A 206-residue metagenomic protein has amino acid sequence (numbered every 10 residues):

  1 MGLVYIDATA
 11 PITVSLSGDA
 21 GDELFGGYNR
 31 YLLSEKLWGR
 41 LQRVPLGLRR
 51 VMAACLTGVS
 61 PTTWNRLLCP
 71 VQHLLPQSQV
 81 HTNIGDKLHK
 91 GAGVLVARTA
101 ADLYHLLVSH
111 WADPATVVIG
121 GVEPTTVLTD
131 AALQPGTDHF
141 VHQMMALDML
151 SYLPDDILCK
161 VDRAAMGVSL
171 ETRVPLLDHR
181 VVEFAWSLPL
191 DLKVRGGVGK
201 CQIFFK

Functional and structural regions predicted by a protein language model:
M1-A10, V14: Cysteine-dependent PTP/DSP-like catalytic domain, specifically the C-terminal lobe
I12-V80, G85-K87, L133-K206: Mid-to-C-terminal catalytic subdomains of enzymes that bind/position adenosyl phosphate moieties or nucleic-acid
A92-G120: Long, low-complexity segments enriched in small/aliphatic residues
G120-L133: A short, charged helix-loop
